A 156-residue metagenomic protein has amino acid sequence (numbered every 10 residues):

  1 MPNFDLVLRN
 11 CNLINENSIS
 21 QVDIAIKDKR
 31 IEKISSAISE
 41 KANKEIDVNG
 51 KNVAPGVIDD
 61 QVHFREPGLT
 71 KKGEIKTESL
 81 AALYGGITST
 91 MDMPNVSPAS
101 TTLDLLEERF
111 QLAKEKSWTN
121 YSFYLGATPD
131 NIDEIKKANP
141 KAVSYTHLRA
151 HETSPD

Functional and structural regions predicted by a protein language model:
M1-G56: Histidine-rich, glycine-flanked metal-binding segment
K51-K116: Metal-associated gating/positioning segment near the N- to mid-region
I58-D60, Y121-L125, Y145: Hydrophobic faces of well-ordered beta-strands that scaffold small-molecule active sites in alpha/beta enzyme cores
H63-R65, N95-V96, Y124-T128, R149: Active-site beta-loop-alpha junctions enriched in small/polar residues
I87-T88, S117-S122, V143: Short, well-ordered coil/turn segments that N-cap beta-strands
T102-L106, N131-N139: Distinct, well-ordered alpha-helical segments
T146-T153: Conserved small/polar residues in nucleotide/adenosyl-binding loops
